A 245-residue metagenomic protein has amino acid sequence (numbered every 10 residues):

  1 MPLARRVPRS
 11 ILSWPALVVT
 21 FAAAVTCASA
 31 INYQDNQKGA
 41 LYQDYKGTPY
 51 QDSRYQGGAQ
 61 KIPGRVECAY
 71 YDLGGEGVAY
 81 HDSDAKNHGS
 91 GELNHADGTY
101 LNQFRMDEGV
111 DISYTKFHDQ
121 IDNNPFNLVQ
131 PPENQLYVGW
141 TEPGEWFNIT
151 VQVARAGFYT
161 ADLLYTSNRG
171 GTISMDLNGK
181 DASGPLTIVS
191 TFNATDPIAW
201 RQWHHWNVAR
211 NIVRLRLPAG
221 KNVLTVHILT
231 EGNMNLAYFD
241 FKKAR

Functional and structural regions predicted by a protein language model:
M1, A24-A28, D72: Generic low-polarity alpha-helical segments
M1-I11: N-terminal secretory signal peptides that target proteins for export/translocation
S10-S13, S29: Serine residues within intrinsically disordered or low-complexity segments
P15-T26: Bacterial N-terminal signal peptides
A30-R245: Extracytoplasmic
